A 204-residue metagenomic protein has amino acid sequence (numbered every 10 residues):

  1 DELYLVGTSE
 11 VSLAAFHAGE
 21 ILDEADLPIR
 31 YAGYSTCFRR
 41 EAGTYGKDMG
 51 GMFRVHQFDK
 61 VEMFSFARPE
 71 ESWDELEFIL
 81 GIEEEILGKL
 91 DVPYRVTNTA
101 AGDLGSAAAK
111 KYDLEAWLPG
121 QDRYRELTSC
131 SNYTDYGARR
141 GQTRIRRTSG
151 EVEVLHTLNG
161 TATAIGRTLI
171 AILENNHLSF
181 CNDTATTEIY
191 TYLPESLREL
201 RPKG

Functional and structural regions predicted by a protein language model:
D1-S179, T191-G204: TRNA-recognition modules of translation machinery and tRNA-sensing kinases, especially anticodon-binding
N182-Y190: Residue-level detector of conserved catalytic or cofactor/ligand-binding positions in enzyme active sites
